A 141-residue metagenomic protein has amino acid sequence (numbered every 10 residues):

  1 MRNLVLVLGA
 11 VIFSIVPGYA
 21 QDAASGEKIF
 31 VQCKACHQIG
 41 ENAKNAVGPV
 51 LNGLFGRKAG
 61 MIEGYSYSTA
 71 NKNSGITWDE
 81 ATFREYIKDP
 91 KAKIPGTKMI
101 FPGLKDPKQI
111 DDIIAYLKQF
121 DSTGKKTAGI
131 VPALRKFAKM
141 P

Functional and structural regions predicted by a protein language model:
M1-L4: Positively charged n-region of N-terminal signal peptides that target proteins for export
L6-I15: Bacterial N-terminal signal peptides
V7, N42, M140-P141: Intrinsically disordered, low-complexity segments enriched in polar/charged small residues
I15-Q21: Short Cys/His-rich Zn2+-coordinating modules
Q21-S66, K72-T77, K88-P95, F120-T127: Periplasmic/extracellular electron-transfer cofactor-ligation site, primarily the c-type cytochrome heme-c attachment
Y65-P141: Flexible coil segments in periplasmic/lumen-exposed cytochrome c-class electron-transfer proteins
